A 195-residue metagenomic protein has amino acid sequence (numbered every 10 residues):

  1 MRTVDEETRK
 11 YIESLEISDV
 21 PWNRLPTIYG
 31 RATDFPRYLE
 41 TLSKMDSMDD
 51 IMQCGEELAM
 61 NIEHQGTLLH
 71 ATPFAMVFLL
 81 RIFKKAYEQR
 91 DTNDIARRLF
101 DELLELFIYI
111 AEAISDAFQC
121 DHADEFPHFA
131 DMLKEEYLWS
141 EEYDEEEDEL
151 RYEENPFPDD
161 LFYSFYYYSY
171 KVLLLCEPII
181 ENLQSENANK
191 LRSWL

Functional and structural regions predicted by a protein language model:
M1-D49: N-terminal "cap/leader" segments of large eukaryotic alpha-helical scaffolds
M1-R2, A111-L195: Long, helix-rich interaction regions
E13-P26, P36-L39, L58-T67, E153-S164: Boundary/linker elements of alpha-helical solenoid repeat scaffolds
T33, H70-L79, Q119-D124: Short sequence/structural elements of tandem HEAT/ARM alpha-solenoid repeats
P36-M48, V77-Q89, E181: HEAT/HEAT-like alpha-solenoid repeats
M48-M60, F107: HEAT-repeat alpha-solenoid elements in large eukaryotic scaffold proteins
N61-Q65, I82, A86, I110-A117 (+1 more regions): Residue-level signature of the C-terminal ends
R97-E112: Elongated alpha-helical scaffolds
